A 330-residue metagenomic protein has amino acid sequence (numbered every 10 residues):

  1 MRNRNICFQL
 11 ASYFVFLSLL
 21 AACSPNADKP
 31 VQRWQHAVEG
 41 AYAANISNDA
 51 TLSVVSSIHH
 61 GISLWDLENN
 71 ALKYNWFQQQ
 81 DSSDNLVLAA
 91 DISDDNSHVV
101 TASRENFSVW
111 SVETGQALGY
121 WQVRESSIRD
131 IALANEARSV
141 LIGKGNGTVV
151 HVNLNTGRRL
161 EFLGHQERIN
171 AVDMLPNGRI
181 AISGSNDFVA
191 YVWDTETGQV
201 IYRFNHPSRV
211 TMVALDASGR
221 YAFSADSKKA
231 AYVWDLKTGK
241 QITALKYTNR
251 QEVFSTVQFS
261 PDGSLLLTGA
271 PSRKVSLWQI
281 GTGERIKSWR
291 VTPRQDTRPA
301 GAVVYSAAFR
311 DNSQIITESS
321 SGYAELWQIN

Functional and structural regions predicted by a protein language model:
R2-L10, F16-N330: WD40-repeat beta-propeller superdomains and closely related acidic/aromatic-rich repeat-like regions
